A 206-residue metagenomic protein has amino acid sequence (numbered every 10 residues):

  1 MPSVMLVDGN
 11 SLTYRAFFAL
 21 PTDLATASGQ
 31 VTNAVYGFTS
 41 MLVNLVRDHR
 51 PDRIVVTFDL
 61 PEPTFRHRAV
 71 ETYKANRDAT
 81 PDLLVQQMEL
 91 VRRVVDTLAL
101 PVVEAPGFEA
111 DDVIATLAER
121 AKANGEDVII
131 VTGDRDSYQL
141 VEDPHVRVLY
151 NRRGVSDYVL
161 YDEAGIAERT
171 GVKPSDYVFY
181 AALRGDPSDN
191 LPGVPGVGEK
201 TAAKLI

Functional and structural regions predicted by a protein language model:
M1-V55, D59, F65-T72: Non-catalytic, usually N-terminal nucleic-acid engagement modules in DNA/RNA processing proteins
A25, A75-I206: Extended two-metal-dependent nuclease catalytic cores across DNA- and RNA-processing enzymes
T64-R66, Y138-Q139: Short catalytic/ligand-binding loop motif for oxyanion handling, primarily in non-cytosolic enzymes, centered on
